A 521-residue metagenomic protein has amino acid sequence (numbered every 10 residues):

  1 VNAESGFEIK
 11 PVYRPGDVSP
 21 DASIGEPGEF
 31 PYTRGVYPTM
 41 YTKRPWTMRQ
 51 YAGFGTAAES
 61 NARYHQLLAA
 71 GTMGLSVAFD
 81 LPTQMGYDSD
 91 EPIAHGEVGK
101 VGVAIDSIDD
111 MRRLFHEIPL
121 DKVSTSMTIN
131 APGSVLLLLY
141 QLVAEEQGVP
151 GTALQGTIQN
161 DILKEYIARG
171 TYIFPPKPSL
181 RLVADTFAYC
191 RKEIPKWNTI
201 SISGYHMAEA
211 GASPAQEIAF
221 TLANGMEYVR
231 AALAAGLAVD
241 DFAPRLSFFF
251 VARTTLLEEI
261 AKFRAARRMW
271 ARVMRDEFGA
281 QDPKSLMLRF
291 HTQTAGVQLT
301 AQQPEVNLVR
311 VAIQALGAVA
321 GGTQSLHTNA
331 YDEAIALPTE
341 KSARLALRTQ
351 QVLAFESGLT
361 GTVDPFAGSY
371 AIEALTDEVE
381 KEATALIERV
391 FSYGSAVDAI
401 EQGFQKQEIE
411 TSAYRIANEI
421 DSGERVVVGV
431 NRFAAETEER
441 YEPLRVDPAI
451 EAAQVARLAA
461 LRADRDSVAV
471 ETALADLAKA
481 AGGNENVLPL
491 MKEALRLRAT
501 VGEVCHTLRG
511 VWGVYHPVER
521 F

Functional and structural regions predicted by a protein language model:
V1-P20, F30-Y32, L81, T339-E340 (+2 more regions): Flexible, glycine-rich loop/tail regions that form catalytic "lids" or insertion modules at the edges of active sites
V1-R253, E258-E259, E277, K284-H291 (+3 more regions): Catalytic alpha/beta active-site cores
P27, A58-A62, A70, I105-D109 (+17 more regions): Conserved active-site and cofactor/substrate-binding residues in soluble primary-metabolism enzymes
M73, H116-L120, E145-P150, A184-K196 (+14 more regions): Generic secondary-structure signature for well-ordered alpha-helical cores
V123-I129, G211-A212, T255, V297-Q303 (+2 more regions): A short glycine/serine-rich beta->alpha loop
G151, L182, L337, V518-F521: Catalytic or ion-translocation cores adjacent to nucleophile or general acid/base/metal-coordination motifs in diverse
S203, A219-Y228, A235, P244-G429: Active-site capping/gating regions of soluble enzymes
